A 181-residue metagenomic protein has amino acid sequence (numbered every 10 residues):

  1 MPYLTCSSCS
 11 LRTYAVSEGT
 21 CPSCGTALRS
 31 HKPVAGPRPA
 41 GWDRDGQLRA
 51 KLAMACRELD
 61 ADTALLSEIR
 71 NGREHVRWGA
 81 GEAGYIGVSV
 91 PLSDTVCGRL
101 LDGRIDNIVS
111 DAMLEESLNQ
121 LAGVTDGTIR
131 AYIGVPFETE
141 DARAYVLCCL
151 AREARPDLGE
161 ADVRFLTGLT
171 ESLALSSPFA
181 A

Functional and structural regions predicted by a protein language model:
C6-C9, C21-C24: Short cysteine-rich clusters marking metal-coordination/redox-active sites
G25-V34: Short Cys/His-rich micro-motifs in 6-15 aa windows
P37-K51: Signal-transducing coiled-coil linker helices
L65-I86: GAF sensory/regulatory domain recognition with acknowledged cross-activation on helical regulatory dimers
I69, G84-V124, R130: Regulatory sensory and allosteric helical modules in signal-transduction proteins and certain transcription factors
R130-T139: A short, aliphatic-rich beta-strand micro-motif
D141-A151: Sensory beta-strand/linker motifs that couple input domains to effectors
A151-G168, L173-A180: Regulatory loop-to-helix N-cap segments in sensory/regulatory domains that couple ligand/signal detection
